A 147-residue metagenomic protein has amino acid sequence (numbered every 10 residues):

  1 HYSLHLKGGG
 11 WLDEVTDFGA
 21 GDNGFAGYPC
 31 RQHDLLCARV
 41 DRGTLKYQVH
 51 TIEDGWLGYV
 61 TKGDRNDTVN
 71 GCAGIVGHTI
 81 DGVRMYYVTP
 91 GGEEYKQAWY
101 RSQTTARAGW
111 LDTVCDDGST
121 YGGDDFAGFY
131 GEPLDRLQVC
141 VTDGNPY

Functional and structural regions predicted by a protein language model:
H1-Y147: Lectin-type carbohydrate-recognition ectodomains
